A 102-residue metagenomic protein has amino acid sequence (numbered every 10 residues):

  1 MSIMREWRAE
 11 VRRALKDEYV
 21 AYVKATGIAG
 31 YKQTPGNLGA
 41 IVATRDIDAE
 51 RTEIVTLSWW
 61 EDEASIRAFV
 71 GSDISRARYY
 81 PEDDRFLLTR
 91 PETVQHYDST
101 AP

Functional and structural regions predicted by a protein language model:
I3-A9: Active-site-flanking beta-strand signature of metal-NTP-handling nucleotidyl enzymes and homologous cyclase-like
E10, A43, L57-W59: Short hydrophobic/aromatic beta-strand micro-patches that form the beta-sheet surface supporting nucleotide- or nucleic
R13-A14, T34: Short acidic-aromatic low-complexity motifs
A14-Y19, S65-A68: Short, conserved charged micro-motifs
A25-N37, W59-Q95: An amphipathic, aromatic/His-enriched active-site/gating alpha helix that lines ligand/cofactor pockets
I28-V55: Short, glycine- and small/hydrophobic-rich beta-strand elements in well-ordered beta-sheets
A43, Q95-D98: Flexible, low-complexity linkers/stalks enriched in Thr/Pro that connect modular domains
T100-P102: A short acidic, often aromatic-flanked loop/helix-cap motif at beta-alpha or helix-coil junctions that lines enzyme
